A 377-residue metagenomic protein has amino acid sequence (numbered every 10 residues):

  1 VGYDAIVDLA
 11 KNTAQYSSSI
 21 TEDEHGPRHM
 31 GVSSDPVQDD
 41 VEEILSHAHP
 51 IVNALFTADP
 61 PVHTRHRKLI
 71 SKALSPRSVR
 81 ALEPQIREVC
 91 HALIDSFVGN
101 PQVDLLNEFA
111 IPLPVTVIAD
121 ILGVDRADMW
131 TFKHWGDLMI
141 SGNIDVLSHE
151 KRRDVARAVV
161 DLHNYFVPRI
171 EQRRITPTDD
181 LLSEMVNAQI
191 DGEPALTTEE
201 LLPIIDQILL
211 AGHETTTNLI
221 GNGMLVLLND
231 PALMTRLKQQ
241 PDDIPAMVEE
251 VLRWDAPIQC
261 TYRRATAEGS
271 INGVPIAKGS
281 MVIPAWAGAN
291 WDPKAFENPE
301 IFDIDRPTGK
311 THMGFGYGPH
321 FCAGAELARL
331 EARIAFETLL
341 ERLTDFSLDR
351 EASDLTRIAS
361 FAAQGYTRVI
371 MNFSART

Functional and structural regions predicted by a protein language model:
V1-T377: Cytochrome P450
